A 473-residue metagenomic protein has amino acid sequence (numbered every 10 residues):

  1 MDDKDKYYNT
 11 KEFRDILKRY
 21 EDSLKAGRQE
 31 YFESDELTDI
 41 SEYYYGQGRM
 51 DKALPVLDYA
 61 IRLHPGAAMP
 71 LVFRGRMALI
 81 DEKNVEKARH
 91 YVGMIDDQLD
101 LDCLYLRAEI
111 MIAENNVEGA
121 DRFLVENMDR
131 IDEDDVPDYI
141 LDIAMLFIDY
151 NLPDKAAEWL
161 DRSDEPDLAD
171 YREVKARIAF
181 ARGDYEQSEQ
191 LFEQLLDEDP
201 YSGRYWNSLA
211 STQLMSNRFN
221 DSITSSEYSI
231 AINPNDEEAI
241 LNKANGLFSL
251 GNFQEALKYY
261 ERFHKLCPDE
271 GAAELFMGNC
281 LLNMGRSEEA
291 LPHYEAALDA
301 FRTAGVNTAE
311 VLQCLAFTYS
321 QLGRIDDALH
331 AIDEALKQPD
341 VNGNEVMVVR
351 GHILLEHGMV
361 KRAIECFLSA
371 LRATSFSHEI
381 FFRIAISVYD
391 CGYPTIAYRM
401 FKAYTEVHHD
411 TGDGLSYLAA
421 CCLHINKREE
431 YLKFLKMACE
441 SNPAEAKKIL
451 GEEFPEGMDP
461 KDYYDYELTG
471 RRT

Functional and structural regions predicted by a protein language model:
D35, M69, D102, V136-D138 (+9 more regions): Start-of-helix register in tetratricopeptide repeats
G46, I80-D81, A113, D149 (+8 more regions): Register position in tetratricopeptide repeats
A53, K87-A88, A120, A156 (+8 more regions): Single-residue signature of alpha-solenoid repeat helices
A60, V92-I95, N127, R162-S163 (+9 more regions): Canonical positions in the second alpha-helix
P65, Q98-D100, D132-D134, P166-L168 (+9 more regions): Short coil turns that delineate tetratricopeptide repeat
D96-L101, D129, E165, D299 (+2 more regions): TPR/TPR-like (Sel1-like) alpha-helical repeat modules
